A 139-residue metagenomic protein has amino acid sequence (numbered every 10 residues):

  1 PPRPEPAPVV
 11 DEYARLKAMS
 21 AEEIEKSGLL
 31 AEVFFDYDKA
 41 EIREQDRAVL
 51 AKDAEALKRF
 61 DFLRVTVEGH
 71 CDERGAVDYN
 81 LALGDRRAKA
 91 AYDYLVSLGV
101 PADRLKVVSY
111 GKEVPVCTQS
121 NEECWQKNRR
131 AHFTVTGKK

Functional and structural regions predicted by a protein language model:
P1-R64, K138-K139: Periplasmic peptidoglycan-binding/tethering modules of Gram-negative envelope proteins
E68-K139: Periplasmic OmpA-like peptidoglycan-binding domain that tethers envelope proteins to the cell wall
